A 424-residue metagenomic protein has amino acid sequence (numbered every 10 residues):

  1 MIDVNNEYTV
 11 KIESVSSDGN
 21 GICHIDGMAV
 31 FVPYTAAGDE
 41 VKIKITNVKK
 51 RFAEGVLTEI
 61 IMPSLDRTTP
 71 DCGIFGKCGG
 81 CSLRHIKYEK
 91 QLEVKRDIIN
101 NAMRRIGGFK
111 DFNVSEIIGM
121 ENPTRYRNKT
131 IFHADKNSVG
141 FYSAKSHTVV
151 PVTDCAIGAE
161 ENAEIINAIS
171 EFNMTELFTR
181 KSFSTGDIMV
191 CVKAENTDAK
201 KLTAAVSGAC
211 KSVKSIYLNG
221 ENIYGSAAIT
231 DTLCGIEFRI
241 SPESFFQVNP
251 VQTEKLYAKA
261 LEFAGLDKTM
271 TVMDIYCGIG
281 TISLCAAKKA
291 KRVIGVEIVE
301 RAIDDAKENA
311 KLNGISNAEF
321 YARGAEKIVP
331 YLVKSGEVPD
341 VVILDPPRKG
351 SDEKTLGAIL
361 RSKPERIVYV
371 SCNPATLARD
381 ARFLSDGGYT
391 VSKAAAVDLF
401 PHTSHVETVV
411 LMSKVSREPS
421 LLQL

Functional and structural regions predicted by a protein language model:
M1-P70, I74, S146, K327: Terminal RNA-binding accessory module
I2-E7, K11-S17, N196-L424: Rossmann-like S-adenosyl-L-methionine
D26, K49, A134-S138, A144-S146 (+2 more regions): Short acidic-glycine loop/turn motifs at beta-strand connectors
I43, M174-T179, S392-A396: A short linear hydrophobic-aromatic micro-motif
T58-P70, G76-M174: Extended interfacial segments that mediate partner engagement and assembly in macromolecular machines
S115-P123, T179-R180, N219-E221, A396-L399: Short, solvent-exposed loop/turn elements at beta->coil junctions and helix N-caps that rim active or binding pockets
N128, I188, T269-M270: Nucleotide donor/acceptor-binding cores
V149-K181, T185, K193-Y217: Internal alpha/beta scaffold segment
